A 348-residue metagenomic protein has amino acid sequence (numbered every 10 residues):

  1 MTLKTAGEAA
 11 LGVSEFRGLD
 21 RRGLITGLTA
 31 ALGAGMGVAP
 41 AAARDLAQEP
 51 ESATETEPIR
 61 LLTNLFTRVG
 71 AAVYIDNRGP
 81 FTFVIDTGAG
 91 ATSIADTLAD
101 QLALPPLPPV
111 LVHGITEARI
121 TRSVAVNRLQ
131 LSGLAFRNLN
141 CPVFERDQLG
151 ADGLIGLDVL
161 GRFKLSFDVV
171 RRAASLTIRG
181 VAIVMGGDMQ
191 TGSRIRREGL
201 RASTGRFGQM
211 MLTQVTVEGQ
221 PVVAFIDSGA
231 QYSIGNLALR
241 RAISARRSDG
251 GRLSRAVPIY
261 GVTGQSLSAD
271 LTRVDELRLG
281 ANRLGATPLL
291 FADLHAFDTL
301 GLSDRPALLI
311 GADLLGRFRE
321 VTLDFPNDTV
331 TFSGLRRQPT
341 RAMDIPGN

Functional and structural regions predicted by a protein language model:
T2-N348: Pepsin/retropepsin-fold aspartyl endopeptidases
